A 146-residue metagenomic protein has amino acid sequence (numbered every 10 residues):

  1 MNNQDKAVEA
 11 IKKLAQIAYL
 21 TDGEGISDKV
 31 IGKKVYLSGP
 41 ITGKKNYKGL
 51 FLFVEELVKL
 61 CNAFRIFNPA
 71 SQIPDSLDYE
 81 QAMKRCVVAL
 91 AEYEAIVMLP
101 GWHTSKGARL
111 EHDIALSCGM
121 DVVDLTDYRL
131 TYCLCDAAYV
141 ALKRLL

Functional and structural regions predicted by a protein language model:
M1-L146: Conserved catalytic or regulatory cores that recognize and/or transform ribose-phosphate-containing ligands
